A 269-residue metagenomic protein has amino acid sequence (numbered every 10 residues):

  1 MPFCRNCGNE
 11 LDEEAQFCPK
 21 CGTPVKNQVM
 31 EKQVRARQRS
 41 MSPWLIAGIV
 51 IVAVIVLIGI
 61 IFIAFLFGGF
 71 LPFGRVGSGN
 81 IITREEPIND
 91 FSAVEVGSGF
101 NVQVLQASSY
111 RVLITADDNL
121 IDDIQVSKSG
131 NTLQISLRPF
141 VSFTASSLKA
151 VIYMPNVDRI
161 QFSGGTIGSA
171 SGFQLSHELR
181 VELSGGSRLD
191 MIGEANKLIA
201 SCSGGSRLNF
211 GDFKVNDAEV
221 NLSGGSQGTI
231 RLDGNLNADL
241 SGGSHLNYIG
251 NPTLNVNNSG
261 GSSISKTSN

Functional and structural regions predicted by a protein language model:
M1-Q33, M41: Cys/His-rich metal-coordination motifs, chiefly Zn-binding "fingers/knuckles"
P2-R5, Q38-G48, G59-D122, T132-Y153 (+2 more regions): Short acidic/polar N-terminal linker immediately downstream of export determinants
C4-E10, G22, S78, E219 (+2 more regions): Intrinsically disordered, low-complexity peptide-like regions
E14-Q16, Y110, N131-L133, H177 (+2 more regions): Beta-strand-connecting loop/turn residues
R84-P87, F91-V104, L148-N269: Extended, compositionally simple hydrophobic/Ser/Thr-rich segments that build repetitive fibrous architectures
